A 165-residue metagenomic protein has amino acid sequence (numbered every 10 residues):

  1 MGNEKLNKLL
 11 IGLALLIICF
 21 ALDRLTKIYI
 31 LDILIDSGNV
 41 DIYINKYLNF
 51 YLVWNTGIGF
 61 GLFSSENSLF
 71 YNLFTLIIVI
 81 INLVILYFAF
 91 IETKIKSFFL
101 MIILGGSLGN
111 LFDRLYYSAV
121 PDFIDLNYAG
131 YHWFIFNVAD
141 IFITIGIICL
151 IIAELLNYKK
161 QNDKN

Functional and structural regions predicted by a protein language model:
M1-N165: Alpha-helical transmembrane bundles and membrane-interface segments of multipass inner-membrane proteins
